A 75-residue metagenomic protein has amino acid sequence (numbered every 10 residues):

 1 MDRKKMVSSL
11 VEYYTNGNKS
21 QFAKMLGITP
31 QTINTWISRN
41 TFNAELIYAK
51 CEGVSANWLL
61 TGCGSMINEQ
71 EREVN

Functional and structural regions predicted by a protein language model:
M1-Q21, M25: A short, Lys/Arg-rich alpha-helix, primarily the initiator
N16, T41-F42, G64-N68: Residue-level marker of structural boundaries
S20, Q31-N34, N57: Key DNA-contact positions within bacterial/archaeal DNA-binding proteins
L26-F42: Recognition helix of helix-turn-helix/homeodomain-like DNA-binding domains that insert into the DNA major groove
N43-L60: DNA major-groove recognition helix of helix-turn-helix/homeodomain DNA-binding modules
N57-N75: Short, charged recognition helix plus adjacent turn of helix-turn-helix-like nucleic-acid-binding domains
